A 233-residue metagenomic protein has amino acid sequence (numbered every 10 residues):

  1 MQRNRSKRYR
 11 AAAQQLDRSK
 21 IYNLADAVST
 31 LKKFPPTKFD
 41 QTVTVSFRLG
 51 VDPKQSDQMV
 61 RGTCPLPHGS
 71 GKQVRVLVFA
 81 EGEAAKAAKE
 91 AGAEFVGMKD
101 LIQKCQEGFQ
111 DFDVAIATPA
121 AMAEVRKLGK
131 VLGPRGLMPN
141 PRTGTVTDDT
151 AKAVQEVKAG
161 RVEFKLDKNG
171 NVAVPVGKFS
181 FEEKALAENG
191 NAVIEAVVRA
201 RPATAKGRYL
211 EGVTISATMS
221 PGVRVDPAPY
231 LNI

Functional and structural regions predicted by a protein language model:
M1-R3, V225-I233: Short, charged, intrinsically disordered terminal tails
R3-D17: Generic N-terminal amphipathic, Lys/Arg-enriched alpha-helix
Y22-K86, E107, D113: Translation machinery proteins
A27, A88, G133, I215: Residue-level signature of catalytic and energy-coupling elements of molecular machines, predominantly ATP/GTP-dependent
F39-V43, A200-G212: Flexible, glycine/charged-enriched surface loops at secondary-structure junctions
F47-L49, A80, T118-P119, V176-K178 (+2 more regions): Flexible glycine-/small-residue-rich
P65-S70, E107, E163-L166, T204-G207: Replace "in large, NTP-powered and nucleic-acid-processing enzymes" with "in large, NTP-powered factors and other
A93-V198: Long, charge-patterned amphipathic alpha-helical coiled-coil/hairpin "stalk" segments used as oligomerization
